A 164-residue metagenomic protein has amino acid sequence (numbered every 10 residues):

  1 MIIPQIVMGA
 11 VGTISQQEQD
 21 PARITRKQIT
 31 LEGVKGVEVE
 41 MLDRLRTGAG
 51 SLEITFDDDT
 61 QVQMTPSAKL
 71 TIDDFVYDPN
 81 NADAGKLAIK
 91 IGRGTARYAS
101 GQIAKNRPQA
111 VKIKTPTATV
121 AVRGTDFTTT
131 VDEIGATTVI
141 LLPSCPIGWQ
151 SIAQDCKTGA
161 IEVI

Functional and structural regions predicted by a protein language model:
I2-S51, F56-E162: Flexible, surface-exposed loop/linker segments and immediately adjacent secondary-structure boundaries
